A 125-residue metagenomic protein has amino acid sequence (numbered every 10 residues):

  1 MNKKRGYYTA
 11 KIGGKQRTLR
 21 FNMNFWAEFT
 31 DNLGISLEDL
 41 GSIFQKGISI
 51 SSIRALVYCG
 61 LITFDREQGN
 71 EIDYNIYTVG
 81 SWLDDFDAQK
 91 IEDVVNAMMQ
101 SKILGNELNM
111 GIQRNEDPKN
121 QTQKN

Functional and structural regions predicted by a protein language model:
M1-K11, D31-I48, Q68-N125: Charged interaction scaffolds used for protein-protein
G14-Q16: Glycine-centered positions within short beta-strands or beta-hairpins
R20-F21: Short linear motifs in exposed loops
S52-T63, D93-A97: Short, hydrophobic/amphipathic alpha-helical patches that form generic packing surfaces within helical domains
